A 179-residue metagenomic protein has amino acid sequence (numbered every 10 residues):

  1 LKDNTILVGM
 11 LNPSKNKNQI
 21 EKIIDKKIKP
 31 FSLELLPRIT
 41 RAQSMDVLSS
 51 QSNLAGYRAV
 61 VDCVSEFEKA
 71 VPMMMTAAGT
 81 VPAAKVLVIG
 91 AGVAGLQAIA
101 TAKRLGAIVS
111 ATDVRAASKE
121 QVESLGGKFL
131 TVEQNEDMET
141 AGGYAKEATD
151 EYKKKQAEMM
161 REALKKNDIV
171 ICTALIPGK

Functional and structural regions predicted by a protein language model:
L1-K15, A157-C172, I176-K179: Rossmann-fold NAD(P) dinucleotide-binding segment
L1-K85: Glycine/serine-rich phosphate-binding loop and adjoining beta1-alpha1 elements at the start of nucleotide-handling
G9, P30-L33, A111-D113, T131 (+1 more regions): General beta-strand structural signal in soluble alpha/beta enzymes
I23, A102, I171: Residue-level signature of catalytic and energy-coupling elements of molecular machines, predominantly ATP/GTP-dependent
P37-R38, A116, E136, G178: Conserved beta-strand edge residues that scaffold enzyme active sites
V47-Q51, Y144, A148, P177: Conserved short-loop catalytic and cofactor-binding motifs
L54-Y57, V61, L96, A100 (+1 more regions): A broad detector of short, well-ordered amphipathic alpha-helices that serve as recognition/interaction surfaces
A70-A163: Glycine-rich phosphate/diphosphate-binding loop of Rossmann-like nucleotide-binding domains
